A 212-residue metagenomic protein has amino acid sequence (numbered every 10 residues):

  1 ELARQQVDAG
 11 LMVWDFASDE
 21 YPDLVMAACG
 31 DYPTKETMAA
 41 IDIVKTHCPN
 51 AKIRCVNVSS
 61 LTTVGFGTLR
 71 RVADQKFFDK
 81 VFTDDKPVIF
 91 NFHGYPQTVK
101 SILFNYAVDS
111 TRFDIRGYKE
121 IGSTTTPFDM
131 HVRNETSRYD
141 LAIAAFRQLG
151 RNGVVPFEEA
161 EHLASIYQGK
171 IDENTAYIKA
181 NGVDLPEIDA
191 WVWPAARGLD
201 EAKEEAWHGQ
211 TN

Functional and structural regions predicted by a protein language model:
E1-T211: Thiamine diphosphate
